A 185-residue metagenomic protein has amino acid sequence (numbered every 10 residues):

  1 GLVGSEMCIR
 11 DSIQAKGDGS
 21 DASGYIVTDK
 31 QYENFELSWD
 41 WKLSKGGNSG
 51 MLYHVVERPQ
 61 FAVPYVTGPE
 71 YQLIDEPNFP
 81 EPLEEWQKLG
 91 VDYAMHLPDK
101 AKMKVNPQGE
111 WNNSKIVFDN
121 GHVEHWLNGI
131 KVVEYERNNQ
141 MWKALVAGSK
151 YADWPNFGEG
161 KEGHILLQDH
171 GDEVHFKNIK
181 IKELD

Functional and structural regions predicted by a protein language model:
S5-E6, R10-D185: Carbohydrate-interacting regions of secretory-pathway proteins
